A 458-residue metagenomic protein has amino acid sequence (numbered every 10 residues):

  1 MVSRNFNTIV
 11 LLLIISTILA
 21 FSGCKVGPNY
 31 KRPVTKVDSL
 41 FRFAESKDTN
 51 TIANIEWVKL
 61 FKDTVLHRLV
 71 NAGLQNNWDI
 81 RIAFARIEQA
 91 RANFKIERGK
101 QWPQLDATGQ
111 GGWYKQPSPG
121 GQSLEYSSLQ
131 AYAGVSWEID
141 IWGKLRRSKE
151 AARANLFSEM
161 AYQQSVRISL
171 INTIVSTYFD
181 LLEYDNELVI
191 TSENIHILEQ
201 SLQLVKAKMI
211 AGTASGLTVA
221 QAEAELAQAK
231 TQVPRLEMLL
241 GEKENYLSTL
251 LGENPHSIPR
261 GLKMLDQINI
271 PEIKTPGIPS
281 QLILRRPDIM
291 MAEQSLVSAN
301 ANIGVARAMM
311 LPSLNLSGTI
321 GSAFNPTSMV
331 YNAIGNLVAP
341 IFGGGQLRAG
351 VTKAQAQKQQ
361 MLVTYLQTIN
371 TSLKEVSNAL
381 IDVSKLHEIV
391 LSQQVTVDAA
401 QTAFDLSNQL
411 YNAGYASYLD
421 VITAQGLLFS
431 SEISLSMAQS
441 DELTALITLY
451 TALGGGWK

Functional and structural regions predicted by a protein language model:
V2-Q75, R153, E237-L284, A452-K458: Terminal intrinsically disordered/low-complexity segments used for targeting and assembly
S3, K25, L145, A154 (+3 more regions): Periplasmic alpha-helical coiled-coil/stalk elements that build and connect Gram-negative outer-membrane
V26-N29, E56, K62-A72, N76 (+6 more regions): Small/polar-residue-enriched beta-strand and adjacent coil segments characteristic of outer-membrane beta-barrel
N76-N77, A211, A413: Charged, alpha-helical scaffolding/interaction elements associated with membrane systems
I82-E97, V166, N172-E193, I197-L202 (+8 more regions): Amphipathic alpha-helical coiled-coil segments
A107-P117, P259-I268, N412, Y418 (+1 more regions): Charge-rich, acidic-biased intrinsically disordered regions
S215, N254, A416-S417, G456: Short coil/turn motifs that cap or connect alpha-helices
E253, G343, L347, I389 (+1 more regions): Short, well-ordered loop/turn and helix-capping segments at boundaries between secondary-structure elements and domains
